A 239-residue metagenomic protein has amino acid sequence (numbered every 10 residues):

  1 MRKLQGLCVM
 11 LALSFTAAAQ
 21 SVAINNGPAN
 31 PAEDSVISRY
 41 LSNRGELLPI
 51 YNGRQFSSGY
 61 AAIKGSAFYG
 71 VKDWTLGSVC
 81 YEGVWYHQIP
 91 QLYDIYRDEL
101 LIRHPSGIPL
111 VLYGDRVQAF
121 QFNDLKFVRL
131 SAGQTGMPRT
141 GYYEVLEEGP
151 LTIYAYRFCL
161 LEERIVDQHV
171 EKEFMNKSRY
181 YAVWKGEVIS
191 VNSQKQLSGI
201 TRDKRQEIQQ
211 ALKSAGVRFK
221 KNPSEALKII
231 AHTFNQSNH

Functional and structural regions predicted by a protein language model:
M1-N26, I230: Bacterial Sec-dependent N-terminal signal peptides
A18-S58: Sec-dependent signal peptide cleavage junction
N26-N30, S193, F219-P223: Intrinsic-disorder/low-complexity, polar/charged segments
R39-S42, I63, F174-M175: Short acidic/polar alpha-helix capping motifs at helix-coil junctions
L47-I50, R179-V183, R202: Short hydrophobic/aromatic-rich motifs at helix boundaries and adjacent loops
G59-A61, F68-K195: Aromatic-patch recognition
T201-H239: Long, compositionally biased interface segments
